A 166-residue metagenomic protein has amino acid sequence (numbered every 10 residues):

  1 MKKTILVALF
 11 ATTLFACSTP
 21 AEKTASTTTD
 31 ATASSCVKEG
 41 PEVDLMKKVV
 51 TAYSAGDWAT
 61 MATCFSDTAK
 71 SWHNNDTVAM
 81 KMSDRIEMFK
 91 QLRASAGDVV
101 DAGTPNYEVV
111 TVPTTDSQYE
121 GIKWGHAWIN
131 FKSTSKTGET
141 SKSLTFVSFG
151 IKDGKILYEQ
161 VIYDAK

Functional and structural regions predicted by a protein language model:
M1-T4: Positively charged n-region of N-terminal signal peptides that target proteins for export
L6-A11: Sec-dependent N-terminal signal peptides
T13-A16: C-terminal motif of bacterial Sec signal peptides marking the signal peptidase cleavage site
S18-A59, T63: Short, low-complexity N-terminal intrinsically disordered segments enriched in polar/charged residues
T32, C64, K70-K81, S95 (+1 more regions): A short gly/proline-enriched turn/hairpin at secondary-structure junctions
V49, T60-M61, A69, R85 (+3 more regions): Hydrophobic pocket/interface hotspot
I86-T137: Surface-exposed, charged secondary-structure patches
K142-K166: Short beta-strand edge/turn micro-motifs at domain boundaries
